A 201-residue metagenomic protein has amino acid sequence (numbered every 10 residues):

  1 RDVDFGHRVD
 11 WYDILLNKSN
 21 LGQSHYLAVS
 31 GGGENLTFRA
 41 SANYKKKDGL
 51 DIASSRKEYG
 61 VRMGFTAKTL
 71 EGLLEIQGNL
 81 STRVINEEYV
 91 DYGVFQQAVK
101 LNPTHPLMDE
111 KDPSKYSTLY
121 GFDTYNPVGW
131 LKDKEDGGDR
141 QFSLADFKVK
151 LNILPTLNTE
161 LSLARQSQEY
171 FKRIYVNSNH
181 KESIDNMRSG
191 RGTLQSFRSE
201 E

Functional and structural regions predicted by a protein language model:
R1-I52, V90-G93, W130-D133, K150-N152: Residues embedded in well-ordered regular secondary structure
R1-R8, L50-S54, G60-L144, E160-S162 (+1 more regions): Surface-exposed loop/interface segments of Gram-negative outer-membrane beta-barrel transport/assembly proteins
H25, E34-F38, G72-G78, P155-L161: Outer-envelope beta-barrel architecture signal
